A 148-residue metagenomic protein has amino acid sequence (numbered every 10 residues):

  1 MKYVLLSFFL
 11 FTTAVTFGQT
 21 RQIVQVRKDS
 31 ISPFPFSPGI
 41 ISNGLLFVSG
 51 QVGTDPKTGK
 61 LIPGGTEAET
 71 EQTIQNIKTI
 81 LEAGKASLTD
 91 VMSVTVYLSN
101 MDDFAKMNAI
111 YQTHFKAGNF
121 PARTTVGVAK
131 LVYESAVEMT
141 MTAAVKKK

Functional and structural regions predicted by a protein language model:
Y3-F9, T16-Q75, T79-M92, L98-K148: N-terminal presequence-like segments and the immediate start of the first folded domain
